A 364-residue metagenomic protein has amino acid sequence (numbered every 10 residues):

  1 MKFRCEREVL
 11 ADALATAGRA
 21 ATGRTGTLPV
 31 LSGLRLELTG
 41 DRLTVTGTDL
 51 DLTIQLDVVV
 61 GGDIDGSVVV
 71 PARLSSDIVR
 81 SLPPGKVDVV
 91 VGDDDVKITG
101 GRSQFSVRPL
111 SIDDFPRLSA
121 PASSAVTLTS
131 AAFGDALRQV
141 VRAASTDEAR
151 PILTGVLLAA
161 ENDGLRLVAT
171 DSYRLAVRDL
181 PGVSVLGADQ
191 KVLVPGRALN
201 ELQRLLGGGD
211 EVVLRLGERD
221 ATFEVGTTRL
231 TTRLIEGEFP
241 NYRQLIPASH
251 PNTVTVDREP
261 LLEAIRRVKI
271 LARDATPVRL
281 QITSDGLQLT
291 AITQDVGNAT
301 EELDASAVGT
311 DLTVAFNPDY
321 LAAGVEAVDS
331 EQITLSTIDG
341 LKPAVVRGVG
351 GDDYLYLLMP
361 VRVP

Functional and structural regions predicted by a protein language model:
M1-P364: Structural preference for solvent-exposed beta-strand-turn elements and adjacent flexible terminal/loop segments within
